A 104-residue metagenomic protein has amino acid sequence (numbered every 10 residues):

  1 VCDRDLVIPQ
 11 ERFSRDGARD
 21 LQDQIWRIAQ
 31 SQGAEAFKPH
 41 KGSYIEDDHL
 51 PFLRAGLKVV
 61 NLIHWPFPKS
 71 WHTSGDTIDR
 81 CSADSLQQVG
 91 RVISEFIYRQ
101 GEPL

Functional and structural regions predicted by a protein language model:
C2-L104: Active-site-adjacent substrate-binding region of metalloamidase/peptidase-like peptide-processing proteins
